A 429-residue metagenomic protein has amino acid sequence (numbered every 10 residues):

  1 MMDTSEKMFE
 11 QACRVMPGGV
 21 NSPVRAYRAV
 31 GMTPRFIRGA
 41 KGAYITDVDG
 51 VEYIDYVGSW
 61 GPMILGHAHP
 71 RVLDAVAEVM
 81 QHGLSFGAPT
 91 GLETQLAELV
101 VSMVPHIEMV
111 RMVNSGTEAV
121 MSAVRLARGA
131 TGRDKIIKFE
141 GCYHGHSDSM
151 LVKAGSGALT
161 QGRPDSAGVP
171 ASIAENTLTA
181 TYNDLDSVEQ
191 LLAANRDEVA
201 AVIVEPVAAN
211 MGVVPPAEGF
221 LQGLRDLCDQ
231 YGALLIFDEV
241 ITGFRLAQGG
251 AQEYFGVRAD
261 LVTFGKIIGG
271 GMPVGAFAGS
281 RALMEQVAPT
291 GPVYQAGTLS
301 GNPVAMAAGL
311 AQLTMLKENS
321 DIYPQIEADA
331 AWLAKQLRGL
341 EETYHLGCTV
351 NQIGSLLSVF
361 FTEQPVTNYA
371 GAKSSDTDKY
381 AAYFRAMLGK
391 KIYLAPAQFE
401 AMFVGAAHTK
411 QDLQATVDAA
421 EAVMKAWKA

Functional and structural regions predicted by a protein language model:
M1-A429: Conserved N-terminal phosphate-binding loop of PLP-dependent enzymes in the Aspartate aminotransferase
